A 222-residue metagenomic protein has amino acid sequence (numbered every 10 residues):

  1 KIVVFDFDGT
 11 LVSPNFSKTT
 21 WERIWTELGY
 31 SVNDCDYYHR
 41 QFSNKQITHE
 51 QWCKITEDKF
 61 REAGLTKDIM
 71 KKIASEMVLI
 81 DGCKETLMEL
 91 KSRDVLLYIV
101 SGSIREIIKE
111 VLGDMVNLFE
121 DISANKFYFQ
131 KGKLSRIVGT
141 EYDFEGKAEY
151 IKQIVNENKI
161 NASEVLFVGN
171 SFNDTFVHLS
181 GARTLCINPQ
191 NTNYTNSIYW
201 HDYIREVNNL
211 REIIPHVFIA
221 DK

Functional and structural regions predicted by a protein language model:
K1-E50, K54-D58: Active-site neighborhood of HAD-like aspartate-dependent phosphohydrolases
E50-G82: Metal-dependent phosphoesterase signature
I73-K84, V100-G102, T140-E145: Conserved beta-strand/loop elements of the cytosolic catalytic core of P-type E1-E2 ATPases, chiefly in the P-domain
C83-G113, E120-K126: Substrate-recognition element of Asp-dependent hydrolases with the DxDx(T/V) motif
L97, S101-G102, N161-R205: Acidic, Mg2+-coordinating phosphoryl-transfer loop and its flanking beta/alpha structural elements, shared across
K109-V165: Substrate-recognition "cap/lid" segment bordering the active-site pocket of phosphatases
Q130-R136, N193-D202, I213-F218: Short, charged, surface-exposed secondary-structure boundary motifs
V138-Y150, V207-E212, I219-K222: A polyampholytic, Gly/Pro-enriched intrinsically disordered region
